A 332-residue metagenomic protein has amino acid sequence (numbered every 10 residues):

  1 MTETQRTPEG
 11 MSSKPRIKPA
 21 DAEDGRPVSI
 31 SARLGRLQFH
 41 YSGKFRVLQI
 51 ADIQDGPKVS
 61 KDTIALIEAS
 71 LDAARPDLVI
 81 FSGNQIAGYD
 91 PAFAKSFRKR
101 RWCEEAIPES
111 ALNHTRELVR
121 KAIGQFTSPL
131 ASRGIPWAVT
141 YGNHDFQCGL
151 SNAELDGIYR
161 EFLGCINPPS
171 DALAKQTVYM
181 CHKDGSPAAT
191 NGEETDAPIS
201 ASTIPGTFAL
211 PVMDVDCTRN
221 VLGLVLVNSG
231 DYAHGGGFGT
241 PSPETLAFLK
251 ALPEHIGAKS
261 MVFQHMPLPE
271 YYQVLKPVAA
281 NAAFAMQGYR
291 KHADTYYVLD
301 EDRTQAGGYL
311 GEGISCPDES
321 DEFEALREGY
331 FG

Functional and structural regions predicted by a protein language model:
T2-Q125: N-terminal active-site segment of His-dependent metallophosphoesterases
G10-R36, R100-K259, A282-G288, Y296: Extended active-site neighborhood of metal-dependent phosphoesterases/phosphodiesterases
K44-Q54, V221-D231, F263, E328: Active-site-proximal beta-strand elements of phosphoester/diester hydrolases
D52, I67, V79, N84 (+6 more regions): Divalent metal-coordination and catalytic microenvironments
I53-G56, Q85-Y89, W137, N143-C148 (+2 more regions): Solvent-exposed loop/turn segments at secondary-structure junctions within structured extracellular/periplasmic domains
V59-D62, D90-F93, G149-N152, G236-G239 (+1 more regions): Short, solvent-exposed loop/turn and secondary-structure capping segments
S70, P129, A325-L326: A general structural signal for stabilizing positions within well-ordered secondary structure
R75-L78, G223-L226, G236-G332: His/acidic metal-ligating clusters that form di-metal
